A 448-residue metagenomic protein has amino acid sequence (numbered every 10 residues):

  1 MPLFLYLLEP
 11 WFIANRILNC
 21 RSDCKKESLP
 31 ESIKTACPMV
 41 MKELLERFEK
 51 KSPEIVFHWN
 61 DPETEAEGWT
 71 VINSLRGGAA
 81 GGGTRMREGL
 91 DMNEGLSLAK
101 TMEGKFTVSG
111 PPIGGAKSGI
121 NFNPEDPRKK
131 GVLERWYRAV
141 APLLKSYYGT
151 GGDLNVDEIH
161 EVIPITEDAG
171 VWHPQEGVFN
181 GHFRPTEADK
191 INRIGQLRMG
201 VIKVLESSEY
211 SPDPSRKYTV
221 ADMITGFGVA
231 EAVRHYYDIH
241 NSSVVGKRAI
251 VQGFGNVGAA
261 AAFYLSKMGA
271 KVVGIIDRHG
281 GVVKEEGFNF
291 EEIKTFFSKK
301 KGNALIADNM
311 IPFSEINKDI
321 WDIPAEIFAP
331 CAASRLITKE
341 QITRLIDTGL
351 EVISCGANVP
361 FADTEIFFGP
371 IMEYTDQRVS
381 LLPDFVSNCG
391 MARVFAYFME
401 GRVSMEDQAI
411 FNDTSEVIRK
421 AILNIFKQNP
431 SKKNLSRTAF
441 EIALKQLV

Functional and structural regions predicted by a protein language model:
L29-H58: Short, Gly/Pro- and small/polar-rich lid/capping loops
E63-R76, T107-P111: N-terminal glycine-rich anion-binding loops that anchor highly charged ligand groups
V108-P112, K117-V244: Glycine/serine-rich phosphate-binding loop and adjoining beta1-alpha1 elements at the start of nucleotide-handling
E209-R216, V220-I316: Glycine-rich phosphate/diphosphate-binding loop of Rossmann-like nucleotide-binding domains
G280-L381: Rossmann-like adenosine-cofactor binding region
I346-V448: Adenosine-phosphate binding glycine-rich loop
